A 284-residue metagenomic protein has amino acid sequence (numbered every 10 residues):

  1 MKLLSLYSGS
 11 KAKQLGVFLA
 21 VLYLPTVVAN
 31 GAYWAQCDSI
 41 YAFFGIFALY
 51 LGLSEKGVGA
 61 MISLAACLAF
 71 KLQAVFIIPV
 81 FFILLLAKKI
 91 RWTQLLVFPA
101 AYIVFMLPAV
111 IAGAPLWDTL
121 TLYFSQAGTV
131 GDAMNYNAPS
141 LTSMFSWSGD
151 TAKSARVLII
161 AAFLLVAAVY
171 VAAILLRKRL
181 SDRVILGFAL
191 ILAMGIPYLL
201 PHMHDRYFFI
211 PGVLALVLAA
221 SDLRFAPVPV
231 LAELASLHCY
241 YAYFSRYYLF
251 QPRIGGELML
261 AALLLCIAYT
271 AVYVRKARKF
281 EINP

Functional and structural regions predicted by a protein language model:
M1-T26, G59, L180-I185: Transmembrane-helix signature of polytopic, membrane-embedded enzymes that assemble or transfer cell-envelope glycans
L6, A127-L199, A277, E281: Aromatic/glycine/proline-enriched transmembrane-helix motif characteristic of membrane-embedded glycan-assembly enzymes
L19-Y23, V27-I46, F70, Y207-F208: Multi-pass, polyprenyl lipid-linked donor-dependent membrane glycosyltransferases
A29, F47-L51, V58-L84, L192-L199: Membrane-interface alpha helices of multi-pass inner-membrane proteins
I40-G57, L214-A215: Specific aromatic-rich, kink-prone transmembrane helix
F76-A100, I210: Perimembrane helix-loop-helix junctions
K89-I111, Q126, L231-A235: Hydrophobic alpha-helical membrane-interfacial segments at the cytosolic entry of transmembrane helices
L120-A138, T142, A189, A193 (+1 more regions): Transmembrane helical bundles and short interhelical boundary loops of multi-pass, membrane-embedded
